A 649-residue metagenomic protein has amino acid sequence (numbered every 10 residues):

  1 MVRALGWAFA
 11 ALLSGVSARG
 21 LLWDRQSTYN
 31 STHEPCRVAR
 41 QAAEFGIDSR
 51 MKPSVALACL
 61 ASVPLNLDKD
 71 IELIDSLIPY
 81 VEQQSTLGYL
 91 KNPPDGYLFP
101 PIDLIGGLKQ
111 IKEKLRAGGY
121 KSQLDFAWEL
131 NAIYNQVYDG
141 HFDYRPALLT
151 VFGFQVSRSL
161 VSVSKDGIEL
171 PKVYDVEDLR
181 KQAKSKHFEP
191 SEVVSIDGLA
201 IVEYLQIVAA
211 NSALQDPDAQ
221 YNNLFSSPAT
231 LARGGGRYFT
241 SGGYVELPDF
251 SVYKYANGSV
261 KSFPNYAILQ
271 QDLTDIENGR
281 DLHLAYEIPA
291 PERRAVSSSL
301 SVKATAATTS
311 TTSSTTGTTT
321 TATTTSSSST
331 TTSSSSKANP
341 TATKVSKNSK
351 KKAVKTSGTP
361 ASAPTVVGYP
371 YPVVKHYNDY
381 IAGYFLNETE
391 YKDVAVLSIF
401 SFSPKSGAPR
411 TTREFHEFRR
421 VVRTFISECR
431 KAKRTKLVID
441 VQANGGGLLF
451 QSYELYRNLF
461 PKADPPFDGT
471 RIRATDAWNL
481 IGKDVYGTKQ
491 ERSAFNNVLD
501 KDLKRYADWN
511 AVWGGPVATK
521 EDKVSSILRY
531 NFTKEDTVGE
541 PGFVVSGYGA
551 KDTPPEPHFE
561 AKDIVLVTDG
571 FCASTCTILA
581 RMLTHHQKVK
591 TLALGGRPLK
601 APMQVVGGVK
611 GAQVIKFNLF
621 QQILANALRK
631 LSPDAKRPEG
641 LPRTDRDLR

Functional and structural regions predicted by a protein language model:
M1-G6, N30, L503, A507 (+1 more regions): Generic detection of intrinsically disordered/low-complexity segments and helix-coil linkers/edges
M1-L22: Fungal secretory targeting signals
R19-L437, V441-K504, G570, I578 (+2 more regions): Flexible, low-complexity junctional segments that flank or bridge functional domains
F450-R649: Conserved acidic, small-residue-rich alpha-beta core segments centered on
